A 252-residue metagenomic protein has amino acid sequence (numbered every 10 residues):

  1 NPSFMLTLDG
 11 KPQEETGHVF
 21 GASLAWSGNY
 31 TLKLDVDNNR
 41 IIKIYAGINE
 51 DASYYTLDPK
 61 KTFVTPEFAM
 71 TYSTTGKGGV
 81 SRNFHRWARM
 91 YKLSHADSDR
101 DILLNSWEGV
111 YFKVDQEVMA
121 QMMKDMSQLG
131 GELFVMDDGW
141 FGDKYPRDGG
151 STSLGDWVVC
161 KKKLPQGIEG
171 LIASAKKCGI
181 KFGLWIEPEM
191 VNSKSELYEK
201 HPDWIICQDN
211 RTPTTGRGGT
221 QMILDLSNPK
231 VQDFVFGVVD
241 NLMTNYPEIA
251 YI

Functional and structural regions predicted by a protein language model:
N1-W87: N-terminal accessory beta-strand-rich subdomains and adjacent acidic, glycine-rich linkers that precede catalytic cores
H18, F63-S106, M119, K124 (+2 more regions): Substrate-binding groove of N-acetylhexosamine-processing glycoside hydrolases
Y30, Y45, Y54-Y55, Y72 (+6 more regions): Sequence-level detector for tyrosine residue identity
H95-A250: Aromatic-lined carbohydrate-binding/catalytic grooves of carbohydrate-active enzymes
